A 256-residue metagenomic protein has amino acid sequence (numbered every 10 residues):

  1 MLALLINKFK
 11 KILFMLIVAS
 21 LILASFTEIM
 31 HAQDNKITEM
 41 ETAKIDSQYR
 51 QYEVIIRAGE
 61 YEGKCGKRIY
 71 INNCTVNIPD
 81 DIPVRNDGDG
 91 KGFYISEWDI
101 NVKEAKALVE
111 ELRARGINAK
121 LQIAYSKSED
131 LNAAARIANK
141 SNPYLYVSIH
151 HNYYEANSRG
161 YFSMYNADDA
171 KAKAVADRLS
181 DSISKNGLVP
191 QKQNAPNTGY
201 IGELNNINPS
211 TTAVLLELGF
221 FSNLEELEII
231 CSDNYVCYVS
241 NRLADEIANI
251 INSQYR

Functional and structural regions predicted by a protein language model:
L2-L16: N-terminal Sec-pathway targeting helices
I17, L21-S25: Hydrophobic core
S25-E41: Sec-dependent signal peptide cleavage junction
I37-A135: Active-site histidine-acidic residue metal-binding/catalytic motifs, centered on HxH/HExxH-like signatures
E53-R57, N118-I123, Y144-I149, F162-M164 (+1 more regions): Structural recognition of the beta-strand scaffold that forms the well-ordered cores of secreted hydrolase catalytic
V102-V109, N132-A135, K173-S180, I201 (+4 more regions): Extracytoplasmic/secreted envelope proteins and their assembly/folding machinery, especially bacterial periplasmic
S141, Y146-S158, A195-R256: Active-site-adjacent mobile loop/cap segments within catalytic or ligand-binding domains
K171-N197: Active-site-adjacent substrate-binding region of metalloamidase/peptidase-like peptide-processing proteins
